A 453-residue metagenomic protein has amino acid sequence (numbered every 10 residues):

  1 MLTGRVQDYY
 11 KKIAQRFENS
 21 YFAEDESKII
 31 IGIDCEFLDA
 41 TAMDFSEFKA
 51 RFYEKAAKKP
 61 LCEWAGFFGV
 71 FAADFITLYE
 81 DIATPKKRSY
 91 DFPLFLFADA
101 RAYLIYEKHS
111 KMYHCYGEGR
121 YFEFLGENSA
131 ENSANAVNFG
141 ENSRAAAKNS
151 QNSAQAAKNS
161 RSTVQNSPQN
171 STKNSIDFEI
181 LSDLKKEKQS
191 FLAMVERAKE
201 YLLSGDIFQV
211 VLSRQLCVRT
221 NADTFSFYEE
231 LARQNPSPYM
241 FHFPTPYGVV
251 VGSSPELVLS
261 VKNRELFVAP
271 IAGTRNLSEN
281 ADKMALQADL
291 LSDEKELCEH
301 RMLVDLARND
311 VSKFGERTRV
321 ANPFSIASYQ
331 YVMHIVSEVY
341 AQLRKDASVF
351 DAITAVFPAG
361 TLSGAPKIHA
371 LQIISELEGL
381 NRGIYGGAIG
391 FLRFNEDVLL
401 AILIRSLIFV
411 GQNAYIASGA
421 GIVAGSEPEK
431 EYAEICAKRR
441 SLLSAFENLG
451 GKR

Functional and structural regions predicted by a protein language model:
M1-E131, K158, Q169-R453: Extended alpha-helical targeting/anchoring segments, especially N-terminal organellar/secretory targeting helices
S129-N174: Long, intrinsically disordered low-complexity tandem-repeat segments
